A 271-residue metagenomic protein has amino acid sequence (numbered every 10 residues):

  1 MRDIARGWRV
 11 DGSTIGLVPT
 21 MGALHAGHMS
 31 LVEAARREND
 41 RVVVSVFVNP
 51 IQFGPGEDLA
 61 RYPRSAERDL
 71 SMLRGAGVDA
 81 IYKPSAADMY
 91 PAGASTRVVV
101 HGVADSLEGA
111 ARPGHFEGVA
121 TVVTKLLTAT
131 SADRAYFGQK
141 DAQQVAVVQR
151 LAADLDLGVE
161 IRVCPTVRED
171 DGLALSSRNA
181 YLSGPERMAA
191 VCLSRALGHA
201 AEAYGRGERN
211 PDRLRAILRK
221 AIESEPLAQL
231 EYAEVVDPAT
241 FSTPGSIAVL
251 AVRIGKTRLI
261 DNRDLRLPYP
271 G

Functional and structural regions predicted by a protein language model:
M1-L227, V236, T240, K256 (+1 more regions): Nucleotidyltransferase catalytic core that binds NTPs
A233: Substrate/ligand-engaging "lid" and interaction regions
S242-G271: Short, basic/aromatic-enriched C-terminal tail that caps enzymatic domains
